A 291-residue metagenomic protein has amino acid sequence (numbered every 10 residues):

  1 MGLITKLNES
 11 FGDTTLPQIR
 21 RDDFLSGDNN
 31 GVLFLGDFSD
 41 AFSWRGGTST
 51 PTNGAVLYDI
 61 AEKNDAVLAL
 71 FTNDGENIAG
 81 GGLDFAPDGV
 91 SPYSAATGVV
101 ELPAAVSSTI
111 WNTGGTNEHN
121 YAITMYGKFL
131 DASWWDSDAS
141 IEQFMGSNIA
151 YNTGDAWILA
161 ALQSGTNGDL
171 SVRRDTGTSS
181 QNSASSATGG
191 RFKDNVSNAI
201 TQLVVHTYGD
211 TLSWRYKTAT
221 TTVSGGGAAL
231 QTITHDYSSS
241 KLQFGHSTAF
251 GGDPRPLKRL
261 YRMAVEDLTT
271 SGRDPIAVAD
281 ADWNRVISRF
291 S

Functional and structural regions predicted by a protein language model:
M1-G98, I276-S291: Extracytoplasmic low-complexity segments
I19-G27, G89-T124, T188-F192: Short surface loop/edge beta-strand patches of beta-sandwich-type extracellular domains that form ligand-contact sites
L33, G81-G82, A86, E101-M145 (+2 more regions): A carbohydrate-recognition surface predominantly in extracellular/luminal proteins
S39-A41, M125-W135, A150, H206-Y208: Solvent-exposed strand-to-loop "edge" motifs in beta-rich extracellular domains
E142-T178: Glycan-recognition/cleft segments
S171-Q202: Short, aromatic/His-centered strand-loop micro-motif at the edge of beta-sheets
K193-K217: Localized edge beta-strand/strand-to-loop motifs within extracellular or lumenal beta-rich domains
G225-Y261: Flexible glycan-contacting loops in extracellular carbohydrate-active proteins
